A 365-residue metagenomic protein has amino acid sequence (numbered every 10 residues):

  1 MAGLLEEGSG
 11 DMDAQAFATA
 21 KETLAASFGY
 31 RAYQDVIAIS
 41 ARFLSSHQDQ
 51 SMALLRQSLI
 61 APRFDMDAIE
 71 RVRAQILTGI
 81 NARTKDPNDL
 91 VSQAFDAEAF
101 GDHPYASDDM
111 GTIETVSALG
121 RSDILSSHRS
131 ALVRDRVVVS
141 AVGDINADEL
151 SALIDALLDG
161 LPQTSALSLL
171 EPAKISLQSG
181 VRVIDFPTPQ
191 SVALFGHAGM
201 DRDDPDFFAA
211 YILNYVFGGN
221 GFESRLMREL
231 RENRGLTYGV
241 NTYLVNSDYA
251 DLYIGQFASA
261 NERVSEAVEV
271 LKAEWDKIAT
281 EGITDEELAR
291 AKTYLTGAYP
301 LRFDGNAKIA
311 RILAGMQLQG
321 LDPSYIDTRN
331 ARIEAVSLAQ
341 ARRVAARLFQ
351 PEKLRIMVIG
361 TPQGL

Functional and structural regions predicted by a protein language model:
M1-K21, F195, P205-F217, R225-R228: Active/ligand-binding-proximal structured segments within catalytic/core domains that scaffold catalytic residues
A16-A166, V183, M200-D201, A209 (+2 more regions): Charge-rich, well-structured scaffold segments of protease-associated domains
A166-E223: His/Glu-based metal-binding/catalytic segments typifying zinc-dependent metallopeptidases
